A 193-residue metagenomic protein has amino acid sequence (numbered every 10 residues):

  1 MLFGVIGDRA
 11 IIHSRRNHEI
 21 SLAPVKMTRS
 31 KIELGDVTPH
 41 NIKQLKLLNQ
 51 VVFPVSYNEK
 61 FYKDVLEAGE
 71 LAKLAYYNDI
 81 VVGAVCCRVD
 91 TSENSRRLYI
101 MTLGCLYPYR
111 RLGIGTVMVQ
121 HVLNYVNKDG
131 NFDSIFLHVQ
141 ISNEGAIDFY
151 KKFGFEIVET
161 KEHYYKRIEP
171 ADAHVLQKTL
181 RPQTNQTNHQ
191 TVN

Functional and structural regions predicted by a protein language model:
M1-K26: N-terminal amphipathic/basic-hydrophobic helices that include classical n-h-c signal peptides and signal-anchor
T28-I32, D36-R110, V119-G130, T179-Q183 (+1 more regions): Acetyl-CoA-dependent GNAT
E70, P170-V175: Short hydrophobic/aromatic beta-strand or adjacent loop that forms the aromatic wall/cage of a ligand/substrate-binding
T102, L106-Q120, D129, S134 (+2 more regions): Conserved glycine-rich acetyl-CoA-binding loop
F136-H138, K151-D172: Conserved catalytic-core motifs of GNAT/GCN5-like acyltransferases
A146, N185-Q186: Intrinsically disordered, low-complexity acidic/polar segments
